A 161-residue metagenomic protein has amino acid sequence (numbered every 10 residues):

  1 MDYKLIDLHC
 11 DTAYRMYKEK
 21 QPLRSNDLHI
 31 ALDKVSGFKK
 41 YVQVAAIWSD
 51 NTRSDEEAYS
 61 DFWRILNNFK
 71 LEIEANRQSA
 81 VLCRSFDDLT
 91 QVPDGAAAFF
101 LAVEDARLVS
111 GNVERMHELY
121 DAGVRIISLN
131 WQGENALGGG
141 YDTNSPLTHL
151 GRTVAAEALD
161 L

Functional and structural regions predicted by a protein language model:
M1-L129, E134-H149, T153: N-terminal hydrophobic targeting/anchoring segments and the immediately downstream early-domain regions of hydrolases
A155-L161: Short, surface-exposed connector motifs at secondary-structure boundaries
